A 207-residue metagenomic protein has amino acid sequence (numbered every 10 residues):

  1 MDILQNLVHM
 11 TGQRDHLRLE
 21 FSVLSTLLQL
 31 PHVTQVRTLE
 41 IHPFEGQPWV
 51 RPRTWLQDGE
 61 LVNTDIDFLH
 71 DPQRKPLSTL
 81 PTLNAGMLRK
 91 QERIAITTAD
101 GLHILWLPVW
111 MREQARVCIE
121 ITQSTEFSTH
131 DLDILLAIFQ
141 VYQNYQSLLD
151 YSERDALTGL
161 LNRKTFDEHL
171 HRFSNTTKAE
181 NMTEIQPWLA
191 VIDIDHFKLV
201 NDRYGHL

Functional and structural regions predicted by a protein language model:
M1-L149: Regulatory sensory/coupling modules that transmit signals to nucleotide-handling catalytic cores
P52-T54, Y204-L207: Short, glycine/charged-enriched secondary-structure capping and boundary segments
D150-H171, I192-H206: Conserved nucleotide-binding and Mg2+-coordinating catalytic segments in signaling enzymes
R163-I185: Short regulatory alpha-helical coupling segments that immediately precede and/or link into cyclic nucleotide signaling
W188: Cell-envelope/extracellular polymer assembly enzymes that use nucleotide-activated donors
